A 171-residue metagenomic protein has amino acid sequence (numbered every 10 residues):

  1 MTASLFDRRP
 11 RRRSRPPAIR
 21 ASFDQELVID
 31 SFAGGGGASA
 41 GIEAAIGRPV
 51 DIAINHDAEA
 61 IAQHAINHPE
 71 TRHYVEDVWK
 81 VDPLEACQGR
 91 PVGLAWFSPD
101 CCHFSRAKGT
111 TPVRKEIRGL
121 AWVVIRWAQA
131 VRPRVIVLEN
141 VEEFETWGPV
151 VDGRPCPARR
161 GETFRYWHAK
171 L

Functional and structural regions predicted by a protein language model:
M1-L171: Conserved active-site and SAM-binding loop architecture of S-adenosyl-L-methionine-dependent nucleic-acid
